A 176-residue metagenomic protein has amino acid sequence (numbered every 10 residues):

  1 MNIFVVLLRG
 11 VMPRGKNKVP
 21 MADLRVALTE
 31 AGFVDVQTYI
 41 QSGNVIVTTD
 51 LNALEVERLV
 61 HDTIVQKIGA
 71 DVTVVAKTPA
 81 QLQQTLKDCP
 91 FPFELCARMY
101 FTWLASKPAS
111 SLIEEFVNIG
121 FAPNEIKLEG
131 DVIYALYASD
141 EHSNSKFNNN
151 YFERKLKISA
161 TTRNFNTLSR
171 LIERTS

Functional and structural regions predicted by a protein language model:
N2-S42, I46-S176: Surface-exposed, charge/polar-rich loops and edge strands
